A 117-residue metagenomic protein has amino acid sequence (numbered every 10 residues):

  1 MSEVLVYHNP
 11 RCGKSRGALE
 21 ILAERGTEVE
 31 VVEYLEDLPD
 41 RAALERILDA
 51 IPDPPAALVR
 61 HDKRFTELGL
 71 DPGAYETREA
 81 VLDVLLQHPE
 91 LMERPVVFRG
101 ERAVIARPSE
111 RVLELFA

Functional and structural regions predicted by a protein language model:
M1-R25, V29-D37: Local sequence-structure signature of Cys/Sec-based thiol-disulfide redox active-site neighborhoods
Y34-A117: Thiol/selenol-based redox catalytic cores and closely related redox-interacting motifs
